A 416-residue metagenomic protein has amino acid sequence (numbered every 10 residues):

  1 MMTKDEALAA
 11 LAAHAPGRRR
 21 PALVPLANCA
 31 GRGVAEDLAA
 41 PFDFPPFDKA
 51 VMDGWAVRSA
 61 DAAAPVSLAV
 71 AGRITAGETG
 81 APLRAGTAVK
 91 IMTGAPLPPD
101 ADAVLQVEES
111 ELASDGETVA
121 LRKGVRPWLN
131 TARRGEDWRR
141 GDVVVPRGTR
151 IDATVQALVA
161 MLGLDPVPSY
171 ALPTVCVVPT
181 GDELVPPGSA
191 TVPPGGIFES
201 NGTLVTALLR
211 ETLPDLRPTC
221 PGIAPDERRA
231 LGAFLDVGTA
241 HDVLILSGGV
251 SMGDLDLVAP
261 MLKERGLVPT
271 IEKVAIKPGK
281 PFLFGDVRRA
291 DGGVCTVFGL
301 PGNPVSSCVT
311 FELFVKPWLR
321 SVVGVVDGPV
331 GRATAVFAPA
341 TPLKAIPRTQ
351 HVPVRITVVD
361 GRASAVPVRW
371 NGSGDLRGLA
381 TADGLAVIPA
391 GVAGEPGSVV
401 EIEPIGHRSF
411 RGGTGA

Functional and structural regions predicted by a protein language model:
M1-D165: Phosphate-interaction motifs
L11-R18, L162-D165, L184, L208-D215 (+6 more regions): Change "in soluble alpha/beta enzymes" to "in soluble alpha/beta proteins
A22-A27, G31, A35-E36, M261-A416: Flexible glycine/proline-rich
D48-A50, D61-A63, E78-R84, L97-P99 (+13 more regions): Solvent-exposed alpha-helices and their adjacent loops that cap or buttress functional pockets in soluble metabolic
R58, K90-M92, R122, P146 (+4 more regions): Short beta-strand segments
T93, T180-G181, V243-A259, V268 (+1 more regions): Glycine-rich beta-strand-to-loop/alpha-helix junction loops that act as flexible
R133-L246, S251: Phosphate-binding glycine-rich loops and their immediate beta-loop-alpha structural context
